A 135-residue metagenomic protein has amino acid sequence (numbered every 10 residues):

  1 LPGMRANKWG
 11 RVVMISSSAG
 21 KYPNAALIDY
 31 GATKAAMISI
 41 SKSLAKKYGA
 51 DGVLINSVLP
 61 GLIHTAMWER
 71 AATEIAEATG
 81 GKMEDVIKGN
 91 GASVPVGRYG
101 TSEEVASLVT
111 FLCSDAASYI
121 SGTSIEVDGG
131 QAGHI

Functional and structural regions predicted by a protein language model:
P2, K46-K47, S118: Alpha-helical segment proximal to the catalytic Tyr-Lys
S17: Residue(s) in the substrate-gating loop at a strand-loop-helix junction that position the organic substrate next
Y22, R98, T110, S121-I135: Short C-terminal tail/terminal secondary-structure segment of NAD(P)H-dependent dehydrogenase/reductase domains
Y22-I28, A50-D51, G97, D115: Active-site loop immediately N-terminal to the catalytic Tyr-X3-Lys motif of short-chain dehydrogenase/reductase
T33, S41: Active-site helix of classical SDR
G49, L54, I120-G122: Short, small/polar-rich loop/turn modules that mediate ligand/substrate recognition or access, typified
P60-R70, E74: Short, flexible catalytic-loop segment of classical short-chain dehydrogenase/reductase
K82, V94-V105: A conserved structural motif in NAD(P)-dependent oxidoreductases
